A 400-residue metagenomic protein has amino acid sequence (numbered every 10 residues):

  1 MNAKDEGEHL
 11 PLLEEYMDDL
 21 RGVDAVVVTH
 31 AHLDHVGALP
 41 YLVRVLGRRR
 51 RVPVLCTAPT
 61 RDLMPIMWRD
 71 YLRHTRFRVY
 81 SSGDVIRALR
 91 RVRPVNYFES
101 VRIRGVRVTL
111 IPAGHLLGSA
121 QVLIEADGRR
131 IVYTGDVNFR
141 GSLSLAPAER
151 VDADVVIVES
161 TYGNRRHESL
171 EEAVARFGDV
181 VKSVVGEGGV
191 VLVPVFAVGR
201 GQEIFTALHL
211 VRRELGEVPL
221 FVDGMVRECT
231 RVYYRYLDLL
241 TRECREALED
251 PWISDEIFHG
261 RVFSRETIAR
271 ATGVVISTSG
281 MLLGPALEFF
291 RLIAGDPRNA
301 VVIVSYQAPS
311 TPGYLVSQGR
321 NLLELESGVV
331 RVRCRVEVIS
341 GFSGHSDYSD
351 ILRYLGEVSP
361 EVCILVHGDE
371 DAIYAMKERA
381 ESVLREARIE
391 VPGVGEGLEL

Functional and structural regions predicted by a protein language model:
M1-V27, H32-V36, P40-L215, P219-F221: His/Asp/Glu-rich metal-coordinating catalytic cores of metallo-dependent phosphodiesterases/hydrolases acting on
E125-D127, A148-R150, A207-R213, L237-D238 (+3 more regions): Short, solvent-exposed amphipathic alpha-helical segments in soluble enzyme and RNA/protein-processing domains
V137, S169-A173, P251-S264, S279-L282 (+2 more regions): A general structural motif
V180-V304, P309, V366: Hard-cation-handling environments
G295-C334: Redox- and metal-dependent alpha/beta enzyme cores, enriched for Fe-S-associated oxidoreductases and cofactor-handling
E324-R353: Generic long, charged, amphipathic alpha-helical segments
L355, S359-L365: Proline-aspartate-enriched helix->loop->beta-strand connector
Y374-G397: Short acidic, glycine/proline-enriched helix-loop-strand junctions
